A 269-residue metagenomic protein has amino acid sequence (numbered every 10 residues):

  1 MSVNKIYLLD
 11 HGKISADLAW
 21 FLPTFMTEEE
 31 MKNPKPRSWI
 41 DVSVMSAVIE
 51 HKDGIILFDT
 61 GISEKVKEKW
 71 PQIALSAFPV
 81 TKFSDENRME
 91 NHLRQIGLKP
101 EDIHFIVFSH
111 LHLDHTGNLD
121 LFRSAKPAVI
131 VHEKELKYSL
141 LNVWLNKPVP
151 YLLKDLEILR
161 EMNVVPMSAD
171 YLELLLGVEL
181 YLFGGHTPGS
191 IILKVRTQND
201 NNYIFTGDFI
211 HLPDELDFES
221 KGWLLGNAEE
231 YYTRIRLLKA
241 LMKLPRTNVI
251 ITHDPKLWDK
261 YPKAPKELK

Functional and structural regions predicted by a protein language model:
M1-N87, D102-F105, N201-G207, L237 (+1 more regions): Metallo-beta-lactamase
I6, I49, D59, I103 (+7 more regions): Divalent metal-coordination and catalytic microenvironments
I6, S46-E50, I56, A169-Q198: Core dinuclear metal-dependent hydrolase active-site scaffold
H11-G12, T60-S63, L111, E135 (+3 more regions): Active-site metal-binding loops of divalent metal-dependent hydrolases
V66, F108, L113-L119, G185 (+2 more regions): Short, electropositive alpha-helical surface patch
L75-I130: Active-site metal-binding motif and surrounding structural segment of the metallo-beta-lactamase
P79-H92, K194-K269: Cap/insert and terminal regions of metallo-dependent hydrolase folds
T81-D102, E133-L182, A228-R246: Metallo-beta-lactamase
